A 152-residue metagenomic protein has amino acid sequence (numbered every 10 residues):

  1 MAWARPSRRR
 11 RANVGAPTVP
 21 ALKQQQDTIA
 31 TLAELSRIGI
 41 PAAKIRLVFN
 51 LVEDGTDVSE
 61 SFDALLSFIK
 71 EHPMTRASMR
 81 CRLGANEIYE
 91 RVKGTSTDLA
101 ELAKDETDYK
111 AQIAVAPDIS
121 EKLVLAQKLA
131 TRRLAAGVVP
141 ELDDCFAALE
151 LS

Functional and structural regions predicted by a protein language model:
M1, Q24-T31, L99-K110: Phosphate-binding glycine-rich loops and adjacent basic patches that engage nucleotide phosphates, nucleic-acid
A2-L83: Conserved catalytic-core segment of NTP-binding enzymes
E60-A64, D98-E101, G137, E141: Exposed alpha-helical structural elements
S67-L125: Beta-strand-loop-alpha "switch" segments that mediate conformational coupling across diverse proteins
K122-S152: C-terminal accessory extensions appended to soluble enzyme cores
